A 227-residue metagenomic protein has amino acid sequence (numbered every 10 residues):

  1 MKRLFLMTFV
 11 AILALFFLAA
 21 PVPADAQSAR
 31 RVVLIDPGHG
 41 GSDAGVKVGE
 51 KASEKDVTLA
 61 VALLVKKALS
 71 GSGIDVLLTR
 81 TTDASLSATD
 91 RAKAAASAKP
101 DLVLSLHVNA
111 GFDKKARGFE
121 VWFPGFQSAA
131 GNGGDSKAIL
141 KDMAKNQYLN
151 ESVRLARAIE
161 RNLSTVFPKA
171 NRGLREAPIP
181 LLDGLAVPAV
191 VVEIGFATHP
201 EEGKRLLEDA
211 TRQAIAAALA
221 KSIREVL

Functional and structural regions predicted by a protein language model:
M1-L4: Positively charged n-region of N-terminal signal peptides that target proteins for export
L6-M7, S70: Short amphipathic alpha-helical "recognition" segments used for binding
M7-A19: Bacterial N-terminal signal peptides
F16-L18, V32, D183: Residue-level detector of alpha-helical hydrophobic segments embedded in or interacting with membranes
P21-S28: Boundary at the C-terminal end of the N-terminal hydrophobic targeting segment
S28-R30, E50, D56-L227: Active-site-proximal helix/loop segments of hydrolytic enzymes
R31-K51: Short glycine-rich His-centered loop
